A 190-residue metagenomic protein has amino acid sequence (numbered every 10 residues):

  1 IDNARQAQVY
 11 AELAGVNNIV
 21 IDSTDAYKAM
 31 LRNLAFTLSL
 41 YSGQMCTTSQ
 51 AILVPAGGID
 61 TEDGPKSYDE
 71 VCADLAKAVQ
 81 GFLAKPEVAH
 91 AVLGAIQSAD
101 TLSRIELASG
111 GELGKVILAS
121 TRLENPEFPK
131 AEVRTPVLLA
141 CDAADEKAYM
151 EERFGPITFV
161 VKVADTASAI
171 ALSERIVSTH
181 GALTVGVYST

Functional and structural regions predicted by a protein language model:
I1-A144: ALDH superfamily catalytic-core signature
G58, E70-V71, K130-T190: Conserved C-terminal structural/oligomerization subdomain of aldehyde/semialdehyde dehydrogenase
